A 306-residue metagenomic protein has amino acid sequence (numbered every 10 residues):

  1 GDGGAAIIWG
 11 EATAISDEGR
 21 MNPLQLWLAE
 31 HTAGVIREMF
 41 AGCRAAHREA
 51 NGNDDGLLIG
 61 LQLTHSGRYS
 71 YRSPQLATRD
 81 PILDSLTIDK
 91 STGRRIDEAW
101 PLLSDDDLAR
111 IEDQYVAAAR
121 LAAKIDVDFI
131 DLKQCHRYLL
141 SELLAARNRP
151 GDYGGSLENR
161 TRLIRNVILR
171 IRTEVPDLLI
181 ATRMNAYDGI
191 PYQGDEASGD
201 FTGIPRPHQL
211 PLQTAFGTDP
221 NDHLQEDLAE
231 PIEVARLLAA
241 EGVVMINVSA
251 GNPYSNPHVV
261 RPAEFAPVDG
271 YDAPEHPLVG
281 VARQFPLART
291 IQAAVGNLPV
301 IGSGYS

Functional and structural regions predicted by a protein language model:
G1-S306: Flavin-dependent oxidoreductase catalytic cores
